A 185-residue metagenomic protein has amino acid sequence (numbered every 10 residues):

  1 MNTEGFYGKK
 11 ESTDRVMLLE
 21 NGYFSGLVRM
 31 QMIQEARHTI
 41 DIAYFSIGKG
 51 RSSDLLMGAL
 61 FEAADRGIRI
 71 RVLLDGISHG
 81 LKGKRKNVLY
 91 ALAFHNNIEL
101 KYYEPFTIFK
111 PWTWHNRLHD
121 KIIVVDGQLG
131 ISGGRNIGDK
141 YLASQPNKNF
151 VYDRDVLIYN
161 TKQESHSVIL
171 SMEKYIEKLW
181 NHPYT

Functional and structural regions predicted by a protein language model:
E4-A36, A43-T185: HKD-type phospholipase D/PLD-like phosphodiesterase module
